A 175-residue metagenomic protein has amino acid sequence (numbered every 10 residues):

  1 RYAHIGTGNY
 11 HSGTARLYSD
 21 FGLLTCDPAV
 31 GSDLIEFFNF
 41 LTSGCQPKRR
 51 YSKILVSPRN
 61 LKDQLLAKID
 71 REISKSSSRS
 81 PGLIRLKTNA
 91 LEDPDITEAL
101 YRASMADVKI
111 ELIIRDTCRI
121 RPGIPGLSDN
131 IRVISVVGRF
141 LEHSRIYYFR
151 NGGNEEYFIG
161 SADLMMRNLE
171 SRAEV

Functional and structural regions predicted by a protein language model:
R1, G6-N9, G13-A15, L24 (+3 more regions): PLD/PLD-like phosphodiesterase catalytic module centered on the HKD motif
T14, D20-F21, F38: Charge-patterned, long linear interaction tracts outside catalytic cores
L34-N60: Long, non-coiled-coil amphipathic alpha-helical linker/lever segments that couple catalytic cores to other domains
